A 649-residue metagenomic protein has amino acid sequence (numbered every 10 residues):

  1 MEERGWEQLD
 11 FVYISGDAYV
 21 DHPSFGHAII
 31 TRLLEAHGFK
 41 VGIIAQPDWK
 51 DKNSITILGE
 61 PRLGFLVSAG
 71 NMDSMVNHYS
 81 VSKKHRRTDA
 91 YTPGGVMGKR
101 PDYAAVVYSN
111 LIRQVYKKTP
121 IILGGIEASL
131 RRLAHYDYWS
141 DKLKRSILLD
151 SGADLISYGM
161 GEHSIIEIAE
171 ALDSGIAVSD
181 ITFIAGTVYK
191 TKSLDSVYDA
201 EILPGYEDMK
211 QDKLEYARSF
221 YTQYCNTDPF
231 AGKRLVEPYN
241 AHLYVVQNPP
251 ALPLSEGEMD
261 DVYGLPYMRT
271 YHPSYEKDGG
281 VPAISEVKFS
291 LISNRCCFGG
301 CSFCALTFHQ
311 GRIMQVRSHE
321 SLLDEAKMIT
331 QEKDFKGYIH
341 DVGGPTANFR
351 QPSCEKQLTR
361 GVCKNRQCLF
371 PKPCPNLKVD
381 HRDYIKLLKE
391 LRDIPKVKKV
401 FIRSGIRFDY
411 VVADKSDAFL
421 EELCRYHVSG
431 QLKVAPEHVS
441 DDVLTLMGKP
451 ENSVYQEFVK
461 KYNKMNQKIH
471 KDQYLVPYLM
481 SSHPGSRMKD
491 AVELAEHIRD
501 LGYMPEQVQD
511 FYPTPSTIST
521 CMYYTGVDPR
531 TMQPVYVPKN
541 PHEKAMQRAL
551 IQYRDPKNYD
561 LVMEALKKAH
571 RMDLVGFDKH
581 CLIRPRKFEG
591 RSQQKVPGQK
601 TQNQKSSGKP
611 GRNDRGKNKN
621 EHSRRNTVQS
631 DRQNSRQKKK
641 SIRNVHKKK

Functional and structural regions predicted by a protein language model:
Y13, I44, D48-W49, M328-V476 (+1 more regions): Conserved SAM/AdoMet-binding glycine-rich loop
I14-D17, D278-A305, T330, Y338: N-terminal pre-triad scaffold of radical SAM enzymes
G26, A45-N240, Q247: Glycine-rich beta-alpha loop elements in corrinoid/cobalamin-binding modules across cobalamin-dependent enzymes
K50, S179-F230, V236-L243, P250-L254 (+6 more regions): Terminal amphipathic helices with adjacent charged low-complexity linkers/tails
D73-S82, L130-R132, E162-E167, K192-D195 (+7 more regions): Flexible glycine/acidic-rich beta-alpha junction loops that bind and position SAM and/or redox cofactors in anaerobic
I147-G159, D260, A549-Q593: Amphipathic alpha-helical packing elements
D154, V262, L322, V434 (+2 more regions): Conserved, mostly hydrophobic/aromatic
R591-K649: Intrinsically disordered, Lys/Arg-rich low-complexity segments
